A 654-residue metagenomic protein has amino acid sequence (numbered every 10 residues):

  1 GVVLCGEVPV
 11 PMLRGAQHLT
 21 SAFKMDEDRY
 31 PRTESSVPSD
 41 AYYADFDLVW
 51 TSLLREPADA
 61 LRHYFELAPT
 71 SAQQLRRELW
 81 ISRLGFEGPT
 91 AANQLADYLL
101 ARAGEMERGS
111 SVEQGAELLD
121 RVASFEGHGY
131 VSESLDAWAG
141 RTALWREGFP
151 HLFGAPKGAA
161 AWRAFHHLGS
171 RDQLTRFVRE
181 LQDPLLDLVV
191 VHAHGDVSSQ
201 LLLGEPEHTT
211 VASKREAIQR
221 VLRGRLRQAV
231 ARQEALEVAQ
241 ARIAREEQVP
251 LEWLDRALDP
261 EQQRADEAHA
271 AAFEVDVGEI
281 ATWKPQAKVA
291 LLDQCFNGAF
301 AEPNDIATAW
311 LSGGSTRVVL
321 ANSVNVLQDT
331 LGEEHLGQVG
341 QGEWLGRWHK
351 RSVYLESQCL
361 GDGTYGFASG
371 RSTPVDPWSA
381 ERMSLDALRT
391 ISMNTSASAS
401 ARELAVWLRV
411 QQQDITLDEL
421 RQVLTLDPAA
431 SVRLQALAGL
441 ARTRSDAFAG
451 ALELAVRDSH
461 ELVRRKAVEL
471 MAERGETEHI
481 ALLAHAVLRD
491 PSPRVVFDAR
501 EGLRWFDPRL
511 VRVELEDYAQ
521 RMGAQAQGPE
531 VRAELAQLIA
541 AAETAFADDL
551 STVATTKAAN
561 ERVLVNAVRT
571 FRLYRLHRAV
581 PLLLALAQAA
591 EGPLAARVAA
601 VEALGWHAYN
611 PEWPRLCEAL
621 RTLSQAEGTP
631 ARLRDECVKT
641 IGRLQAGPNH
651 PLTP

Functional and structural regions predicted by a protein language model:
V2-L13, Q17-H18, A22-E27, E126-E302: Catalytic-core segments of thiol-dependent peptidases
V3-A164, L168, E180: Structured catalytic cores of large enzymes
R32-A101, H128, E216-L331: Catalytic cores of nucleophile-dependent amide-cleaving enzymes
L118-R121, D183-V189, P285-V289, G313-V318 (+1 more regions): Loop/turn elements at helix/coil->beta-strand transitions in domains of secreted/extracellular proteins
G332-D418, Q422, A430-Q435: Caspase-like cysteine protease fold
W378, S400-Q412, S431-R444, L454 (+6 more regions): Structural detector for internal amphipathic alpha-helices that build alpha-solenoid repeat scaffolds
R382-M393, Q413-T425, S445-V456, E476-L488 (+5 more regions): Amphipathic alpha-helical scaffolding segments comprising HEAT/armadillo-like alpha-solenoid repeats
A397-S398, P428-A429, S459-H460, P491-S492 (+4 more regions): Short inter-helical turns and helix N-cap capping residues of alpha-solenoid HEAT/ARM repeat scaffolds
